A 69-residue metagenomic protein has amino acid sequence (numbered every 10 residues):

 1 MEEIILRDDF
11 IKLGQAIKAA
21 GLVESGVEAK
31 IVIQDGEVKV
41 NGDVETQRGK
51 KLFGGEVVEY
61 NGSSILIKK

Functional and structural regions predicted by a protein language model:
M1-I11: A detector for short, charged/polar N-terminal pre-domain segments
E3, G49, S64-L66: Well-ordered beta-strand positions in beta-sheet-rich domains
D9-K51: A basic, amphipathic helix-loop patch mediating RNA/tRNA/ribosome contacts
G26-E28, Y60-S63: Short, surface-exposed linear patches
V44, G62-I67: Short, charged beta-turn/beta-strand-edge "cap" motif at the junction between a beta-strand and an adjacent loop
